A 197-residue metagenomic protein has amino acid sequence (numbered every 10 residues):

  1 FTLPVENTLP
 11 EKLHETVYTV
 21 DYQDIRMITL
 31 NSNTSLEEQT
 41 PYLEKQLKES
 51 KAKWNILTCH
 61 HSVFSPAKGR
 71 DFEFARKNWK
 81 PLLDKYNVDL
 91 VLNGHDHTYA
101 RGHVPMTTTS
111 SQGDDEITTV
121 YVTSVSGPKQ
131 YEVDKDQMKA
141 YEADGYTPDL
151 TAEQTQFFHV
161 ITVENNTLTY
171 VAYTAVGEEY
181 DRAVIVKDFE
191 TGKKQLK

Functional and structural regions predicted by a protein language model:
F1-K51, N78, A100-A152, F157-V160 (+1 more regions): Extended active-site neighborhood of metal-dependent phosphoesterases/phosphodiesterases
T29-N31, I56-H60, L92-G94, A100 (+2 more regions): Short beta-strand segments
K45, K51-K53, T191-K197: Short, solvent-exposed cationic patches
S50-N93, S111-D114, Y141, Y146: Active-site-proximal segments of metal-dependent phosphoesterases and phosphodiesterases across multiple
H60-S62, D96, N166, V176: Flexible loop residues that form catalytic and substrate-binding hotspots at small-molecule/glycan-binding clefts
F64-A67, Y99-G102, Y131, T169 (+1 more regions): Short catalytic/ligand-binding loop motif for oxyanion handling, primarily in non-cytosolic enzymes, centered on
Q154, T162-E164, T169-K197: Acidic, histidine-bearing metal-coordination/catalytic regions of metal-dependent phosphoesterases
